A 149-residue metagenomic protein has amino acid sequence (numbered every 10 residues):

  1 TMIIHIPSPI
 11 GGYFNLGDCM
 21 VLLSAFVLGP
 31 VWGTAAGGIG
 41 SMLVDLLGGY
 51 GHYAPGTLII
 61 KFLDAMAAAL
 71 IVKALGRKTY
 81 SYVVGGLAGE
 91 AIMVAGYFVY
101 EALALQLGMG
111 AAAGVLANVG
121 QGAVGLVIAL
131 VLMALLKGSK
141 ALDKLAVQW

Functional and structural regions predicted by a protein language model:
T1-W149: Loop-helix junctions at membrane interfaces
